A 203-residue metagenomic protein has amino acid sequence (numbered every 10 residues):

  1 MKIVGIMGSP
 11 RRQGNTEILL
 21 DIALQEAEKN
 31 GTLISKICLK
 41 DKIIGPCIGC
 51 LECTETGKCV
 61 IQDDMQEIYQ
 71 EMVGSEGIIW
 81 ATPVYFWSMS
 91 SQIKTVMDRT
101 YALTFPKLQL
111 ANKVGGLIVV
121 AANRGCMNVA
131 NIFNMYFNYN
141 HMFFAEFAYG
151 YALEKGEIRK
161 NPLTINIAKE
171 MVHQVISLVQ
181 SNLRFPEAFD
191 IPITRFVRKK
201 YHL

Functional and structural regions predicted by a protein language model:
M1-T32: N-terminal beta1-alpha1 ligand-phosphate binding loop
M7, C38, A148-Y149: Residue-level recognition of beta-strand->loop/alpha-helix junctions
G8-E17, G45-T54, E76: Cysteine-centered iron-sulfur cluster-binding motifs in ferredoxin-type domains/subunits of redox enzymes
T32-K42: A short beta-strand-loop structural module common to alpha/beta enzyme folds
K42-M72, R198-L203: Cysteine-cluster motifs in flexible loop/terminal segments that predominantly coordinate metals
L51-E55, D98, N134, L163-T164: Short, hinge-like loop/turn segments at secondary-structure boundaries
V60-H141: Helix-loop-strand module that forms the ligand-binding subsite of alpha/beta enzymes
F143-L203: Glycine-rich phosphate/pyrophosphate-binding loop and the adjoining helix
